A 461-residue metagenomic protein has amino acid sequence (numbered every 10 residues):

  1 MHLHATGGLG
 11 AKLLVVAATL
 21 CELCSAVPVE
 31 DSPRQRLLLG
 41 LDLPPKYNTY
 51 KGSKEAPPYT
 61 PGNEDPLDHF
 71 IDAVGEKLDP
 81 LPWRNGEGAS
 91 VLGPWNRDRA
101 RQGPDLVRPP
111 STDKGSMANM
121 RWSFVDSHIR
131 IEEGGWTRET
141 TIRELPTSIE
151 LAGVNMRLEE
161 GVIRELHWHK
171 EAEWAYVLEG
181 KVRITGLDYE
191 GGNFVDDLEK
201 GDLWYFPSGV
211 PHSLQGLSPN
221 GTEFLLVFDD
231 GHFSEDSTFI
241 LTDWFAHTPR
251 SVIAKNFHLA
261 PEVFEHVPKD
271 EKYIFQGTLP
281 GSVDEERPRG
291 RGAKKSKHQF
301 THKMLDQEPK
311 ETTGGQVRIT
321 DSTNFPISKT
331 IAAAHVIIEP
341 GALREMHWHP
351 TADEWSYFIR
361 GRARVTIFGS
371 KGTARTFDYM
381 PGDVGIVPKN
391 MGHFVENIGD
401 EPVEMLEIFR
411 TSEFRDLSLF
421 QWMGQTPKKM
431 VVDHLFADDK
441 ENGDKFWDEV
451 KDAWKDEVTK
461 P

Functional and structural regions predicted by a protein language model:
M1-V29: Fungal secretory targeting signals
V27-A152, V252-H335, E339, E345 (+1 more regions): A short, N-terminal "cap"/entry segment at the start of jelly-roll beta-barrel domains of the cupin/DSBH fold
E160-I163, W168-E190, P340-L343, W348-K371 (+1 more regions): Glycine- and acidic-residue-biased ligand/ion/polar-headgroup-sensing regions
V162-E165, R183, D202-W204, S208-S213 (+4 more regions): Histidine-centered metal-chelating micro-motifs
A175-Y176, W204-Y205, L225-L226, S356-Y357 (+3 more regions): Structural recognition of the beta-strand scaffold that forms the well-ordered cores of secreted hydrolase catalytic
D188-G209, W355, G369-N390: Short acidic-glycine-tyrosine-enriched beta hairpin
Q215-S218, E396-G399: Asparagine-centered strand-capping/turn motif at beta-strand->loop junctions
P219-T238, E401-L419: A short hydrophobic beta-strand segment most commonly corresponding to one strand of the jelly-roll/cupin
